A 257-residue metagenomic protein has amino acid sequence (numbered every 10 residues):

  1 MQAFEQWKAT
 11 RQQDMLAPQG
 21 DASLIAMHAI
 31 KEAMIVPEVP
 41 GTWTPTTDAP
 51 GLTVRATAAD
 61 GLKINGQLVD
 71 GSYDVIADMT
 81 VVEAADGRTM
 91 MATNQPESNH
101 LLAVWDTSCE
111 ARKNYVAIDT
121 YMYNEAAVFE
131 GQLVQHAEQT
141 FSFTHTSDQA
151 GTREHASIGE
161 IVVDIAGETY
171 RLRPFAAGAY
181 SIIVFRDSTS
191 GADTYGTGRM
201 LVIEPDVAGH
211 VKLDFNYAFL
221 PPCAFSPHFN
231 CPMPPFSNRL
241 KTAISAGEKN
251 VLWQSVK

Functional and structural regions predicted by a protein language model:
M1-P40: Hydrophobic, proline/glycine-rich low-complexity stretches
A29-I76: Forkhead-associated
V39, N65, A85-D86, D164-E168 (+1 more regions): Short strand-coil-strand connectors
Q67-V69, Y73-T89, K113: Phosphate/adenylate-binding glycine loop and adjacent helical scaffold
L68, S72-A77, Q95-S98, R173-S181 (+1 more regions): A short, sequence-level motif marking secondary-structure junctions
A92-H155: Surface-exposed beta-loop interaction hotspot
G159-V207, N216: Acidic/His-leaning functional-site neighborhoods
H210, N216-K257: Extended, aromatic/histidine-rich regions of cofactor-dependent oxidoreductases associated with respiratory
